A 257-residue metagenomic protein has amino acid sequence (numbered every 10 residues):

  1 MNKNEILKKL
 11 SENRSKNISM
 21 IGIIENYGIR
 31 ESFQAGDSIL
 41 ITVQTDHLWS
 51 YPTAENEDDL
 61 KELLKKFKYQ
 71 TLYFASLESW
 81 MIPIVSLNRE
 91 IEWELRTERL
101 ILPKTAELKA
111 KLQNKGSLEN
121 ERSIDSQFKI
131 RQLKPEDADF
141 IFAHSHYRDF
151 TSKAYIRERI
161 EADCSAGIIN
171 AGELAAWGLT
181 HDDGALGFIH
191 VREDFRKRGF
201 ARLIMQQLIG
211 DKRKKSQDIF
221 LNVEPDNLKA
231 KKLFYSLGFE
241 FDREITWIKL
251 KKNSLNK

Functional and structural regions predicted by a protein language model:
M1-N17, L108-T151: Short amphipathic alpha-helix that is part of the acyltransferase structural core
S11-F67, A175-F188, R192-E193: Conserved donor-binding loop and adjoining core beta-sheet/short helix segment in diverse acyl/aminoacyl transferases
D37-L40, Q44-D125, I248-K249: Acyl-donor-binding surface of acyltransferase catalytic domains
D59, K197-G210, K232, S236: Conserved acetyl-CoA-binding loop-helix of GNAT-fold acetyltransferases
Y69-S76, K212-V223: Conserved GNAT acetyl-CoA-binding A-motif
L77-S79, L221-K231, I248-K252: Conserved beta-strand-loop-alpha-helix junction that forms the acyl-donor binding cleft
W80-R89, D226-R243: Conserved active-site alpha-helix within GNAT-family acetyltransferase domains
F188, R192-L203, P225-L228: Conserved glycine-rich acetyl-CoA-binding loop
